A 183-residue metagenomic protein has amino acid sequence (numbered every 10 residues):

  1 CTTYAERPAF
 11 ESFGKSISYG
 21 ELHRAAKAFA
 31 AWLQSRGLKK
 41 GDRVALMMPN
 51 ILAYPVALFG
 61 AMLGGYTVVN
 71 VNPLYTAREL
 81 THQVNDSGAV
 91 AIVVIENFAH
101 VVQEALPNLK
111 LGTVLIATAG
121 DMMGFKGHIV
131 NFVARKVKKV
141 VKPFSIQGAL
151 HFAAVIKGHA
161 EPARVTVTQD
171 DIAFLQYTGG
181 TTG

Functional and structural regions predicted by a protein language model:
C1-A5: Flexible acidic/glycine-rich loop/turn elements at helix↔coil and beta-strand↔loop transitions within catalytic cores
E6-I51, P55-F59, T76-T81: Conserved AMP-binding/adenylate-forming core of the ANL superfamily
K27-A31, N85-G88, G183: Solvent-exposed alpha-helix faces
S35-R36, L63-A154: Structural core segment of the AMP-binding/adenylate-forming
L38, D42, G65-Y66, G183: Short phosphate-binding/catalytic loops that engage adenosine nucleotides
V44, A61, I92, I172 (+1 more regions): Conserved S/T- and glycine-rich ATP-binding loop of Class I adenylate-forming
A99, G180-G183: Short, intrinsically disordered, charge-balanced linker/junction segments flanking boundaries in proteins
K142-Y177: Conserved pre-ATP/AMP-binding loop-to-beta segment of ANL
